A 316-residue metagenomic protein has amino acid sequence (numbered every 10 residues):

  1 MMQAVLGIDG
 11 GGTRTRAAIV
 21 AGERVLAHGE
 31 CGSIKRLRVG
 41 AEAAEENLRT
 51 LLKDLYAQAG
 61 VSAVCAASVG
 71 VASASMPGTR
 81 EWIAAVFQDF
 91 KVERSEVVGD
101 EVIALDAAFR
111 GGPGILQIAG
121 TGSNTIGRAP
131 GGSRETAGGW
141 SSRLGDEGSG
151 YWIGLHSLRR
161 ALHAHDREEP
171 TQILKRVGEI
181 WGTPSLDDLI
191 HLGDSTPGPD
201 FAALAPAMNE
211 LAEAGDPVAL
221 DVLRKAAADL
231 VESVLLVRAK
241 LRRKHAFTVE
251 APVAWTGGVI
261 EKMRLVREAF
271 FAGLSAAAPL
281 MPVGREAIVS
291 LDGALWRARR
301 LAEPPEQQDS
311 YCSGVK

Functional and structural regions predicted by a protein language model:
M1-V64, V86, A108-I115, L158-K316: ATP-binding/phosphotransfer module of carbohydrate and carboxylate kinases, centering on a glycine-rich
A66, R94-E96, P252: Proline-centered loop/turn at the N-terminus of a beta-strand
A74-T171, G314-K316: Phosphate-binding/catalytic loop of phosphoryl-transfer enzymes
